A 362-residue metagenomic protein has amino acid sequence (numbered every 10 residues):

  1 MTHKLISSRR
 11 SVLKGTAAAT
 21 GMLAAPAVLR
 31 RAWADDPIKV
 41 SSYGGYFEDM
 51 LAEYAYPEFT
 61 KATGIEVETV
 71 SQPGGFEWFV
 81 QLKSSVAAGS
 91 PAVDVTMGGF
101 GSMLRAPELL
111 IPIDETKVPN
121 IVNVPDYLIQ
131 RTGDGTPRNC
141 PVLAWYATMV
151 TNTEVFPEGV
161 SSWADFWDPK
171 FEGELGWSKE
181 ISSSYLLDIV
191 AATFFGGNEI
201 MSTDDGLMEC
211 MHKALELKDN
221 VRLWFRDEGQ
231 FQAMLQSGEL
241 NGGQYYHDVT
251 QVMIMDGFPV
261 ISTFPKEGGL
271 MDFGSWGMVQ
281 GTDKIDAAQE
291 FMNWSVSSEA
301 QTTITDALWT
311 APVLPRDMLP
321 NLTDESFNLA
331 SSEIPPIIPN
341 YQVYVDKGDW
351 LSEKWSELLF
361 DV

Functional and structural regions predicted by a protein language model:
M1-S11, A18-T20: N-terminal secretory signal peptides
D35-M103: Early extracytoplasmic/lumenal segment of secretory-pathway proteins
E48-A52, G75-F76, P91-Q232: Extracytoplasmic ligand-binding site segments that recognize negatively charged/polar headgroups
L82, M234-Q236, M278: Hydrophobic residues within well-ordered alpha-helices
S102-R105, Q236, Q244-P259: A ligand-binding cleft/hinge motif common to bilobed small-molecule-binding domains
W145, M208-L217, I254-Q280: Periplasmic-binding protein-like
G269-L270, G274, V279-P339: Mature extracytoplasmic/periplasmic domains
P335-V362: Conserved C-terminal helix/tail region of periplasmic/extracytoplasmic solute-binding proteins
